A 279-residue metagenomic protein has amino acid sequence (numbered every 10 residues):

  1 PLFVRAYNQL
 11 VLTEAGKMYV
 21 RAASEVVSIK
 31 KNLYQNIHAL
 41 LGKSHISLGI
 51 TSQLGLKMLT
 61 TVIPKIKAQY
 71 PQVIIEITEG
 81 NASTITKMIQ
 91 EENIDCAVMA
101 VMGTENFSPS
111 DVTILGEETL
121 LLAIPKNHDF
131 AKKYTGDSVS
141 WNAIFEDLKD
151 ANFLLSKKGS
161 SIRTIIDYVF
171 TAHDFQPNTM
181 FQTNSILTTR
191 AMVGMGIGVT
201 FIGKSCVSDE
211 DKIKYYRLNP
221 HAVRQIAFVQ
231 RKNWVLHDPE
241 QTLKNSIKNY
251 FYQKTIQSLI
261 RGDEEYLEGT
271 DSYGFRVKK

Functional and structural regions predicted by a protein language model:
P1-L12: A short LG(V/I)-centered, amphipathic sequence patch enriched for acidic residue(s) preceding the LG motif
Y19-L40: Alpha-helical linker/hinge and terminal dimerization helices associated with HTH transcriptional regulators
R21, V62-K65, S83-K126, A131-Y134 (+2 more regions): Short beta-strand-centered segments that line the small-molecule binding cleft or hinge of alpha/beta clamshell
K43-N106, Q182-T183: Central regulatory/effector-binding core of bacterial HTH transcription factors
M58, A123, Y215-Y266: A late-sequence structural motif
N81-I94, A100, S161-K214, D271-K278: Hydrophobic hinge/microswitch elements
F107-E118, L187-V235: Beta-alpha-beta core module
D111-K158, V223-L236, F251-Y252: Hydrophobic/proline-rich hinge and linker segments of small-molecule sensing/allosteric domains, predominantly
